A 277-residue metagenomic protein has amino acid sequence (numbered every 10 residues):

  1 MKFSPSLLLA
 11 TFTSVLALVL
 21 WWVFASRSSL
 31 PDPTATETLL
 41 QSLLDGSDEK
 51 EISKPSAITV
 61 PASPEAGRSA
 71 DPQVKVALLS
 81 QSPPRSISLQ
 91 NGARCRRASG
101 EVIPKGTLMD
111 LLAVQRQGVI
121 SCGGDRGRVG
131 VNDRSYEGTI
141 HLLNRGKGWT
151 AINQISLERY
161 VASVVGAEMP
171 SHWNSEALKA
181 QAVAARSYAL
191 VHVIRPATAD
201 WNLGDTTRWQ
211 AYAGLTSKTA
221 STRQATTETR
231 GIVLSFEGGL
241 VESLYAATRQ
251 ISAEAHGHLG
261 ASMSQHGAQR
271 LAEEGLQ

Functional and structural regions predicted by a protein language model:
M1-Q277: Conserved, single-site charged/polar hotspot
